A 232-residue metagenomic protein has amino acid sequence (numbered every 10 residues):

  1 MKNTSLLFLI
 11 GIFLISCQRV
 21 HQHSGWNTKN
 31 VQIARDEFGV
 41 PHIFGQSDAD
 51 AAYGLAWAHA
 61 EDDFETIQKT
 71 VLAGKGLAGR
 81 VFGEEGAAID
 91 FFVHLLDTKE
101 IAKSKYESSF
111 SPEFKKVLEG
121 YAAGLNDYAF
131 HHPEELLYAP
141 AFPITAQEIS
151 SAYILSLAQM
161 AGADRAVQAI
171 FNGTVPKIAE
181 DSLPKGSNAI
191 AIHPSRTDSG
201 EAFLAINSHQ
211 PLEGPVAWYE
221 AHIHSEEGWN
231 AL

Functional and structural regions predicted by a protein language model:
M1-T4: Positively charged n-region of N-terminal signal peptides that target proteins for export
L7-F13: Bacterial N-terminal signal peptides
Q22-V216, H222-L232: Substrate-recognition/specificity elements adjacent to catalytic centers across diverse enzyme folds
